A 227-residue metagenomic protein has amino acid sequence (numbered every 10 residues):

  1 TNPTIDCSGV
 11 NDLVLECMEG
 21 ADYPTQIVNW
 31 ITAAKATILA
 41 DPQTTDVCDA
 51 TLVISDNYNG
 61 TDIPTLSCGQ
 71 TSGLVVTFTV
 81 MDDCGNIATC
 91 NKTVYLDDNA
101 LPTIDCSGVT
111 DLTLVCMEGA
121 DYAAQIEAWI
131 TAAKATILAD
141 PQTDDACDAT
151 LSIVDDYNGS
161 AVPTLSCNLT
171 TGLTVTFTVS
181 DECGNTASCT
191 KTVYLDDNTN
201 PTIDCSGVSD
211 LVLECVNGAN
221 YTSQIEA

Functional and structural regions predicted by a protein language model:
T1-A227: Proline-threonine-serine-rich low-complexity tracts
